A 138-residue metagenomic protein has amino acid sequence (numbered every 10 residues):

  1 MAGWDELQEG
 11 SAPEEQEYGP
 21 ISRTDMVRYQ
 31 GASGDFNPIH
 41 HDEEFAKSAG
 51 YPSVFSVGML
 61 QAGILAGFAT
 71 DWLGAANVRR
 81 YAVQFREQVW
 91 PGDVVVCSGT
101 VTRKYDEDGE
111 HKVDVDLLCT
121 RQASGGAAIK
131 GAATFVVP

Functional and structural regions predicted by a protein language model:
M1-E15, Q88-P138: HotDog/MaoC-like acyl-thioester-processing domains
M1-N77: Hot-dog-fold acyl-thioester-processing enzymes
I39-E44, R79-Y81, D108-G109, R121-G126: Glycine-rich loops and low-complexity Gly/Arg-rich segments that provide flexible linkers or classic glycine-based
D71-C97: Mid-chain, well-packed structural core segment of small domains
